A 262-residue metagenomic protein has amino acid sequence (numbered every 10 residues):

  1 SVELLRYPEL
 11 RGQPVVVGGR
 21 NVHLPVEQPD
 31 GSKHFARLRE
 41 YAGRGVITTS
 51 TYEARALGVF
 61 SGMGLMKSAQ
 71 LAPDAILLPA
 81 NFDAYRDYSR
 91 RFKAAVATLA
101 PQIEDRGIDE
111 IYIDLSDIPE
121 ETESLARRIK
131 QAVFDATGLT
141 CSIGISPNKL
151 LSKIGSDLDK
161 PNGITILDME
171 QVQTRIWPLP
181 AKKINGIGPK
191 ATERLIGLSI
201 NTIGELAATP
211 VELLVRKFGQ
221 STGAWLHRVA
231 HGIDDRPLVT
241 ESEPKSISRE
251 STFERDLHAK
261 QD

Functional and structural regions predicted by a protein language model:
S1-I108, Y112: Residues that scaffold, gate, or flank divalent-cation-dependent active/transport sites
V2-L4, E27-D30, L151-D159, P237-E241: Short acidic, glycine/serine/threonine-rich loops at helix termini
F60, A80-Y88, E121, L125 (+3 more regions): Catalytic cores of large soluble enzymes that bind and process phosphate-bearing ligands
R91, A95-L99, R128-T137, R194 (+2 more regions): Generic non-transmembrane alpha-helical segments
I113-I118: Short beta-strand-to-loop capping motifs
E121-K182: Long, highly charged, low-complexity intrinsically disordered interaction regions that mediate electrostatic DNA/RNA
K183, A191-D262: DNA-contacting surface of Y-family translesion DNA polymerases
